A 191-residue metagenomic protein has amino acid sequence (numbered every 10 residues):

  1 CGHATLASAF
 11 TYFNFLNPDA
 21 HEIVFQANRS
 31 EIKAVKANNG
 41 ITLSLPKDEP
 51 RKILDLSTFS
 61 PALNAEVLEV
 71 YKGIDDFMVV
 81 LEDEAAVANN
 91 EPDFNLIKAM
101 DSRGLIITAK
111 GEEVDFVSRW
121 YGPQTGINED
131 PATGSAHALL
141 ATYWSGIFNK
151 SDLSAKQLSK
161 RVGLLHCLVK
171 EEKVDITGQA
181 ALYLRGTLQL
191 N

Functional and structural regions predicted by a protein language model:
C1-N191: Active-site proximal loop and beta-alpha junction motif in alpha/beta enzyme cores
